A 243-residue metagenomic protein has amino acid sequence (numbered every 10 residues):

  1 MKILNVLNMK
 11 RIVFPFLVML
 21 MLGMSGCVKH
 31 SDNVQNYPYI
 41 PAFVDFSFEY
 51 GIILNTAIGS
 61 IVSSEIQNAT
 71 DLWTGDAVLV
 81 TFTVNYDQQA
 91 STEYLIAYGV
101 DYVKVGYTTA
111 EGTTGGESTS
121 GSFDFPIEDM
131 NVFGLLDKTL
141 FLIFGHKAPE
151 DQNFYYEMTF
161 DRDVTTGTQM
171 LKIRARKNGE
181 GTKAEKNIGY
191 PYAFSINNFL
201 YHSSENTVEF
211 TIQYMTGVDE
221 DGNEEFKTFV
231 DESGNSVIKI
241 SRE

Functional and structural regions predicted by a protein language model:
M1-F48: Bacterial Sec-dependent N-terminal signal peptides
L4, N36-E243: First exposed extracellular module after export/assembly in secreted or surface-exposed proteins
